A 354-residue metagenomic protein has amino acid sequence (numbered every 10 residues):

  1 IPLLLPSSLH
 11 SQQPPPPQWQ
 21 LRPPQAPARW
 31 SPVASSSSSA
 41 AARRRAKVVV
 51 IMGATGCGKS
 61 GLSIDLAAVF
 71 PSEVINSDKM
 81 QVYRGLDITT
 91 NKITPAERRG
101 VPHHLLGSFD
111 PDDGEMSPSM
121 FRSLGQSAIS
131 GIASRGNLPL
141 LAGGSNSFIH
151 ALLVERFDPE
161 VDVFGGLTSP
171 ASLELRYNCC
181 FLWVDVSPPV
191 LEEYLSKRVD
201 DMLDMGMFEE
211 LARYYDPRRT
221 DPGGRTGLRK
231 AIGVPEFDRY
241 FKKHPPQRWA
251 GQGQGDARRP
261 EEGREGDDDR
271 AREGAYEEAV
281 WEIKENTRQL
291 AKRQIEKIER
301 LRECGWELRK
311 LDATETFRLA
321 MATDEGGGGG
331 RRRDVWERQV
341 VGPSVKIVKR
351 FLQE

Functional and structural regions predicted by a protein language model:
I1-V69, Y177-E354: Catalytic core of IPPT-family isopentenyl/dimethylallyl transferases that prenylate adenosine-containing substrates
R29-P32, A40-V49, S60-L140, N146-L167: N-terminal phosphate/diphosphate-binding loop that engages ATP/GTP or pyrophosphate donors across diverse enzyme folds
P95-G100, P170-R176, L301-E303: Short, conserved catalytic or adaptor-binding loops enriched in Gly and charged residues
G131-E209: Phosphate/Mg2+-binding loops and adjacent switch elements in nucleotide/diphosphate-handling enzyme cores
